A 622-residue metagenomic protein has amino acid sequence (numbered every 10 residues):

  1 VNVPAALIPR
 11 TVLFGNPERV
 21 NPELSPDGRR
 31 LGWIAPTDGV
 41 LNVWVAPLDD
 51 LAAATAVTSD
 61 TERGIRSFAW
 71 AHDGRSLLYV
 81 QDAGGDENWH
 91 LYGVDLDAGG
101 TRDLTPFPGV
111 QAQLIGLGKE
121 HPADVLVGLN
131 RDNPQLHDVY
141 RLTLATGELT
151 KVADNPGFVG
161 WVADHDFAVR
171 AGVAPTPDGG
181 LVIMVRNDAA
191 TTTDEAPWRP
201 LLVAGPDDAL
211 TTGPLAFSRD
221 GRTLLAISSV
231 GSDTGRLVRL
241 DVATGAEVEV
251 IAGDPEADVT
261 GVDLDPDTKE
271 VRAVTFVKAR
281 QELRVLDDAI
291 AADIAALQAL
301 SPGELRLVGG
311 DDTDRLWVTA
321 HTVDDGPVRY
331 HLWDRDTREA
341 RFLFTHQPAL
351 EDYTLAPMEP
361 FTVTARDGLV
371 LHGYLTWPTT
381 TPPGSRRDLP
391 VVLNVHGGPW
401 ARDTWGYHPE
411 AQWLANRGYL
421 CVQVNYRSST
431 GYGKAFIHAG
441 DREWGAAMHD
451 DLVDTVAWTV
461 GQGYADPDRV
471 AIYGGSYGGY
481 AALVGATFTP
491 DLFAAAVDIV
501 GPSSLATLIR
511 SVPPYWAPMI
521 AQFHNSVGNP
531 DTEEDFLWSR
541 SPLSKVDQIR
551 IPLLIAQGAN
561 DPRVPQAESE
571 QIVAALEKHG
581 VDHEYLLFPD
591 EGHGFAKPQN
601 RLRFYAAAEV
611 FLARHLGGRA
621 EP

Functional and structural regions predicted by a protein language model:
V1-P4: Sequence/structural signature of beta-propeller modules and their immediately flanking N-terminal secretory/stalk
P9, F14-N21, P26, R30 (+7 more regions): Peripheral, non-catalytic segments that deliver or gate enzyme domains
L225, V391-L393, L554: Conserved beta-strand elements of the Class I
G231-S232, K278-A279, D324, T337 (+10 more regions): Short, glycine-/Ser/Thr-/acidic-enriched flexible segments
V238-L240, I251-D254, D287-D288, H331-R335 (+14 more regions): Composition- and surface-driven signal marking solvent-exposed, interaction-prone regions in large proteins
A349-S476, A481, I509-I520: Cap/lid segment of the alpha/beta-hydrolase catalytic domain
Y426-P622: Active-site-proximal cap/loop segments of hydrolase catalytic domains
